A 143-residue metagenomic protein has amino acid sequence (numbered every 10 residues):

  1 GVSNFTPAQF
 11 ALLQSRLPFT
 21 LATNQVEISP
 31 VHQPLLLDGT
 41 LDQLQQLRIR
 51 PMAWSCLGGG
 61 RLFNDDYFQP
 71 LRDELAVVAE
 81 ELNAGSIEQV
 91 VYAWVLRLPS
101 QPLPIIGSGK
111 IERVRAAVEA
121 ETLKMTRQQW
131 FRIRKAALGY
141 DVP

Functional and structural regions predicted by a protein language model:
G1-P143: Beta/alpha (TIM)-barrel catalytic core signal, keyed to glycine-rich beta->alpha loops juxtaposed to Asp/Glu that bind
